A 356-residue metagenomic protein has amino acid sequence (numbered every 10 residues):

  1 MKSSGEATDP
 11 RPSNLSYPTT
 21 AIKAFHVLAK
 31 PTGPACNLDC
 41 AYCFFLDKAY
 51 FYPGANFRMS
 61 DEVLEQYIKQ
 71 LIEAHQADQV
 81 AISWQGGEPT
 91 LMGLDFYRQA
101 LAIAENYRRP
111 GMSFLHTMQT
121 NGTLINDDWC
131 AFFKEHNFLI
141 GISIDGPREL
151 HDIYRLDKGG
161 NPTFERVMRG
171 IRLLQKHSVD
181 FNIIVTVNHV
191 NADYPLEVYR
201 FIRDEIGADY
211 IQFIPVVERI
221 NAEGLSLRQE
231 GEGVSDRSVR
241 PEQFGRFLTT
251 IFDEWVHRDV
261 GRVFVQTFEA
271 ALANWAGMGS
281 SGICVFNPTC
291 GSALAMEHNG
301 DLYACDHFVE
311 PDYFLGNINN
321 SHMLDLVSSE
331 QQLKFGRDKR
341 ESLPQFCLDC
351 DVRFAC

Functional and structural regions predicted by a protein language model:
M1-A29, H75-A77: N-terminal [4Fe-4S]-dependent radical SAM core
I22-E62: Canonical Radical SAM [4Fe-4S] cluster-binding loop centered on the CxxxCxxC motif and its immediate flanking residues
V27-K30, A81-G87, L115-T120, V265-T267: Extended hydrophobic secondary-structure segments that form protein cores and membrane-embedded regions
A35-L46, A304-H307, P344-C356: Local cysteine-cluster metal-coordination motifs and their immediate loop/turn environment, predominantly Fe-S cluster
C36, C40, W84, M118 (+3 more regions): Conserved, mostly hydrophobic/aromatic
I68-K69, E73-S83, M92-E218, S226: Radical SAM/AdoMet-radical enzyme domain recognition
D157-E165, R172, K176-V285, T289 (+4 more regions): Radical SAM enzyme [4Fe-4S]-AdoMet core and its adjacent flexible, acidic and glycine-rich loops/tails across
V309-R353: Membrane-interface junctions of multi-pass transporters
